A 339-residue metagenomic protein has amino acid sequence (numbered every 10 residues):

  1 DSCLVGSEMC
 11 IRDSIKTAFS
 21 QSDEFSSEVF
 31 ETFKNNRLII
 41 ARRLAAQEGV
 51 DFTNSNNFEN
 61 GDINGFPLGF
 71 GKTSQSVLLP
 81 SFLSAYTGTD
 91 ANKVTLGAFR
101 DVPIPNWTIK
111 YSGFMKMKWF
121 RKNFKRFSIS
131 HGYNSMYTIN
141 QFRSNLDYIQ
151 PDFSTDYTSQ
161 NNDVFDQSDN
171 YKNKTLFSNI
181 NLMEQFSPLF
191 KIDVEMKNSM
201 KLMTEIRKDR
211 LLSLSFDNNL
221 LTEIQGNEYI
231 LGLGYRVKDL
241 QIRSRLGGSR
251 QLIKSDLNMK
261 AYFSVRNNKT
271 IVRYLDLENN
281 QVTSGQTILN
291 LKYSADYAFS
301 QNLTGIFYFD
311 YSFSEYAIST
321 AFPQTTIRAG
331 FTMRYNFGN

Functional and structural regions predicted by a protein language model:
D1-G6, C10-I11: Single conserved hydrophobic/aromatic residue that forms the stacking wall/gate of nucleotide- or nucleobase-binding
S7, T17, Q21-D23, E31 (+9 more regions): Transmembrane beta-barrel strands of outer-membrane/channel proteins
K93-L96, K174-S178, L214-L221, D276-Q281 (+1 more regions): Extracellular loop and loop/strand-boundary signature of outer-membrane beta-barrel proteins
D101-W107, E184-P188, E223-Y229, S255 (+2 more regions): Residues that define the transmembrane beta-barrel architecture of outer-membrane proteins
W107, K125-H131, F190, M200-T204 (+6 more regions): Transmembrane beta-strands of outer-membrane beta-barrel proteins
M117-K118, N198-T204, L240-R243, Y297-F307 (+1 more regions): Repeated loop/turn-to-beta-strand initiation elements of outer-membrane beta-barrel proteins
M136-T138, R207-F216, L240, R266-V272 (+1 more regions): Sequence/structural signature of outer-membrane beta-barrel proteins
I230-V237, T325-N339: Outer-membrane beta-barrel "beta-signal"
